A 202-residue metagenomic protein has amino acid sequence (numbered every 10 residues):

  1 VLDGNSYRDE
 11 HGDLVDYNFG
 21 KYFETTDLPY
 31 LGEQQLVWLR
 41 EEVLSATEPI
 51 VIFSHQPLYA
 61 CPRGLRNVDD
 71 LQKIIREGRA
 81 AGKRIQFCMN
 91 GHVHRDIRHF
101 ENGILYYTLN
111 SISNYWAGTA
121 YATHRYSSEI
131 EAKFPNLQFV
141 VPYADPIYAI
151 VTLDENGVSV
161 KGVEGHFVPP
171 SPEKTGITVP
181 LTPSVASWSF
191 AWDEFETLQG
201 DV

Functional and structural regions predicted by a protein language model:
V1, V15, V37, V43 (+12 more regions): Extended aliphatic helical segments
L2-N5, S54-P57, M89-H94, L109-I112 (+1 more regions): Active-site-proximal beta-strand/loop segments in catalytic clefts of secreted hydrolases
D3-S45, V51, S128-A132, V141-P142 (+2 more regions): Active-site-proximal loop/helix segment associated with metal-binding centers of metalloenzymes
G4-D13, K73-G78, S111-T123: Short regulatory "switch" loops immediately downstream of catalytic or recognition motifs within protein catalytic
G12-L105: His/acidic metal-ligating clusters that form di-metal
D96-V202: Binuclear metal-dependent phosphoesterase catalytic core
